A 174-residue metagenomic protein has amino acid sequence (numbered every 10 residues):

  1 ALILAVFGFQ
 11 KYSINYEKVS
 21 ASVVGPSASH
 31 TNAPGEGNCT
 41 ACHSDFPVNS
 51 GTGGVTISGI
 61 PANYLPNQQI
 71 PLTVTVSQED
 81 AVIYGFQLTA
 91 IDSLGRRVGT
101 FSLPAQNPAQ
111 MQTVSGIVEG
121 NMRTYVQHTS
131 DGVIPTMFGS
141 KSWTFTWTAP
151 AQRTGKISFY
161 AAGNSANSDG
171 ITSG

Functional and structural regions predicted by a protein language model:
A1-I3: Sec-dependent N-terminal signal peptides
V6-T148, Q152-G174: Sequence context surrounding c-type heme c attachment/ligation sites in exported
